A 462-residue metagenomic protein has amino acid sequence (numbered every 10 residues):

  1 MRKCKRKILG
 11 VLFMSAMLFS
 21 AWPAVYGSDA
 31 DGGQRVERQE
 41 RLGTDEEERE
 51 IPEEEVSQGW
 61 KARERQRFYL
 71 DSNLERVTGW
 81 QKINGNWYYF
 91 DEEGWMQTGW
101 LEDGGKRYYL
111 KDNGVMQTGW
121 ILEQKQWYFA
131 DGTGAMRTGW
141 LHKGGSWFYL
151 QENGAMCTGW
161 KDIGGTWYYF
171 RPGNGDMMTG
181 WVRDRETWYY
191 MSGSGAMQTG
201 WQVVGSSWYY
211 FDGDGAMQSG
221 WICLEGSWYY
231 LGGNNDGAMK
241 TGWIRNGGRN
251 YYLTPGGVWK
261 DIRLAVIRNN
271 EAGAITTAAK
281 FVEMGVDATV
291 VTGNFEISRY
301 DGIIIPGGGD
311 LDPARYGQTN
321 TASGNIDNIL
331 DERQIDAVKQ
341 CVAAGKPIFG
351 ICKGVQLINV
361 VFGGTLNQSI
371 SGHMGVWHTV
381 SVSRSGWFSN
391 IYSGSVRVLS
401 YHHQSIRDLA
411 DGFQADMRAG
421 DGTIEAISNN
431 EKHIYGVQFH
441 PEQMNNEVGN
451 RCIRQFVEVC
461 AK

Functional and structural regions predicted by a protein language model:
R2-I262: Extracellular adhesion/carbohydrate-binding repeat motifs centered on closely spaced tryptophans
K260-F349, K353, V360-N367, S371-V376 (+4 more regions): N-terminal beta1-alpha1 cap of cysteine-dependent amidohydrolase-like domains
C352, H402, H440: Active-site glycine-centered loops adjacent to acidic/histidine catalytic or metal-binding residues that shape
W377, V398-H402, I427: Short catalytic/ligand-gating loop segments at beta-alpha or beta-beta junctions within enzyme catalytic domains
L399-Y401, M417-R418, Q438: Short beta-strand segments
T423-N430, Y435: Short, surface-exposed beta-strand/loop micro-motifs that present aromatic residues
